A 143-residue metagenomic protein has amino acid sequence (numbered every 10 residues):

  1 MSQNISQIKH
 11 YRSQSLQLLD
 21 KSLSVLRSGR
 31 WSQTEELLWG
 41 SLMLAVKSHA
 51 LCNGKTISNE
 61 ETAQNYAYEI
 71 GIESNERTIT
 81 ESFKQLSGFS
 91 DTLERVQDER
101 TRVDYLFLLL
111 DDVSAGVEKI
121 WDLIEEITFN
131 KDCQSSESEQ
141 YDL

Functional and structural regions predicted by a protein language model:
M1-W31, D142: Charged alpha-helical initiation segments
N4, R27-R30, T34, I79 (+1 more regions): Residue-level recognition of alpha-helical structural elements
Q7, Y11, L37-L38, S82 (+1 more regions): Amphipathic alpha-helix face/heptad-repeat signature
V25, L44, L51-C52: Residue position in alpha-helical solenoids
T34-E35, S41: Solenoid-repeat scaffolds in large eukaryotic assemblies
A50-L143: Long, charged low-complexity segments
